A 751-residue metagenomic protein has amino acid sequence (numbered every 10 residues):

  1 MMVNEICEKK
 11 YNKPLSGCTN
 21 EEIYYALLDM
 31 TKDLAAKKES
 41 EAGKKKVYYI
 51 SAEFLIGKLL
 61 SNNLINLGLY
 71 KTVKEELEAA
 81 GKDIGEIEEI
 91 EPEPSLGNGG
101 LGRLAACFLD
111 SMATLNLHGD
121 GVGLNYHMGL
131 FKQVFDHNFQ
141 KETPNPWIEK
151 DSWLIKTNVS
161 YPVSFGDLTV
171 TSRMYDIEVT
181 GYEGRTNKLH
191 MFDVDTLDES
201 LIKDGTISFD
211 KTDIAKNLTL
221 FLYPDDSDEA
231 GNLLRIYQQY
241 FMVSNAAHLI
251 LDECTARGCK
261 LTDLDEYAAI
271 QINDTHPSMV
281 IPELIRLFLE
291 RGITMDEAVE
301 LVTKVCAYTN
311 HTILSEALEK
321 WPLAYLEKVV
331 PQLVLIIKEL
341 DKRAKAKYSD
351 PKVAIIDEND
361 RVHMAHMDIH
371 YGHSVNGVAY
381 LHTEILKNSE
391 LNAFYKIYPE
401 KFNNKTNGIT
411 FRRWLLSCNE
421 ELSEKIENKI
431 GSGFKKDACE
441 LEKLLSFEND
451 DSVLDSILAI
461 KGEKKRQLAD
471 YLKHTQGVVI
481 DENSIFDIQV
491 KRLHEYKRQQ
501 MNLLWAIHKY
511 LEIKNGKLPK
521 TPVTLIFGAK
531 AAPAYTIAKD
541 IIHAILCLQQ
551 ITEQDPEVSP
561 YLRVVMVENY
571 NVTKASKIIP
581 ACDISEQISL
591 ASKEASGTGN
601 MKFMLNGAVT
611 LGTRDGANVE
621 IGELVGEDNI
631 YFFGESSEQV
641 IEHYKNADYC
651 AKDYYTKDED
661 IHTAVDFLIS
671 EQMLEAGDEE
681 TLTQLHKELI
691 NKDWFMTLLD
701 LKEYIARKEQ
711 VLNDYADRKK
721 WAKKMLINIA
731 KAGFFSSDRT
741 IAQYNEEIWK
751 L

Functional and structural regions predicted by a protein language model:
M1-L751: A conserved ligand/cofactor-binding region detector
